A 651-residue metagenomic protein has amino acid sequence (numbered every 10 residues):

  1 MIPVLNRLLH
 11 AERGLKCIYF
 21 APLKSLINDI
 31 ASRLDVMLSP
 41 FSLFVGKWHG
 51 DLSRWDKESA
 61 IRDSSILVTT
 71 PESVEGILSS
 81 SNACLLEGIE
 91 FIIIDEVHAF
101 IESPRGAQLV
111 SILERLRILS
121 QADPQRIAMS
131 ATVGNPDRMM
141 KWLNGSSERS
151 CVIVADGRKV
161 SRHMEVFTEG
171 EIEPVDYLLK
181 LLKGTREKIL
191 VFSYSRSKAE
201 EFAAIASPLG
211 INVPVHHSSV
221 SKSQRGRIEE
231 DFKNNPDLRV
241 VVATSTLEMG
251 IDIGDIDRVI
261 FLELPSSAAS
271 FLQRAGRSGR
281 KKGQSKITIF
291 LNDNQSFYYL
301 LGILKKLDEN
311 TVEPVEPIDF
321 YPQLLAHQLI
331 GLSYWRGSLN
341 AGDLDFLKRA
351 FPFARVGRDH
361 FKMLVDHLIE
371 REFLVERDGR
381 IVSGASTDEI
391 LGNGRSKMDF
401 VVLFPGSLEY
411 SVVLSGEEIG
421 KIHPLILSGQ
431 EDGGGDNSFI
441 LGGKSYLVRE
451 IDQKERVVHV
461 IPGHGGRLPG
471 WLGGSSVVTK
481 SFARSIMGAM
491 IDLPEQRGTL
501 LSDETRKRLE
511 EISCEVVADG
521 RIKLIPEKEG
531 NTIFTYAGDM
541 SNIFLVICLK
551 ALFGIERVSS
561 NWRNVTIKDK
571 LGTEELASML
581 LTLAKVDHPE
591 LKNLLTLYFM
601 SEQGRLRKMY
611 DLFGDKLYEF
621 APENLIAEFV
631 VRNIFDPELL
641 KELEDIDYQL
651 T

Functional and structural regions predicted by a protein language model:
M1-D231, P236-V240, T244-S245, D257-L262 (+3 more regions): Conserved P-loop/Walker A NTP-binding site and adjacent catalytic elements of P-loop NTPases
P71, Y177, L182, R227 (+5 more regions): Phosphate-interacting basic helix/loop segments used at nucleotide- and nucleic-acid interfaces
R162, E309, Y321, G394-R395 (+3 more regions): Terminal, basic amphipathic appendages of nucleotide-handling enzymes
P236, S267-P317: Conserved segment of the helicase C-terminal RecA-like domain
T311-G434, S438-S445, E450-I451, I525-M540 (+1 more regions): C-terminal accessory/connector segments of nucleic-acid motor ATPases
I381, R456-I461, N561-A577: A generic structural motif
T505-V516, G520-K550, I567: C-terminal helical accessory/scaffold domains
